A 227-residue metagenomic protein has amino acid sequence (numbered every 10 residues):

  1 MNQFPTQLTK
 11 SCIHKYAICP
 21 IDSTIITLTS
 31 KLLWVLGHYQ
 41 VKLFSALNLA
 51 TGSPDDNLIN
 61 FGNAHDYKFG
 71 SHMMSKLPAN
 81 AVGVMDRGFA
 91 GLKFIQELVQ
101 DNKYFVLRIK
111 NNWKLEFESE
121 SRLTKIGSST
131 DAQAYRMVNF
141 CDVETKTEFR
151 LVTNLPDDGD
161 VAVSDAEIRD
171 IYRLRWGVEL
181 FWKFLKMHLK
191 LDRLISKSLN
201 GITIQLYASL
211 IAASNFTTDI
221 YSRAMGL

Functional and structural regions predicted by a protein language model:
M1, L8-A17, I21-L227: Single, function-defining residue in the core of a domain
